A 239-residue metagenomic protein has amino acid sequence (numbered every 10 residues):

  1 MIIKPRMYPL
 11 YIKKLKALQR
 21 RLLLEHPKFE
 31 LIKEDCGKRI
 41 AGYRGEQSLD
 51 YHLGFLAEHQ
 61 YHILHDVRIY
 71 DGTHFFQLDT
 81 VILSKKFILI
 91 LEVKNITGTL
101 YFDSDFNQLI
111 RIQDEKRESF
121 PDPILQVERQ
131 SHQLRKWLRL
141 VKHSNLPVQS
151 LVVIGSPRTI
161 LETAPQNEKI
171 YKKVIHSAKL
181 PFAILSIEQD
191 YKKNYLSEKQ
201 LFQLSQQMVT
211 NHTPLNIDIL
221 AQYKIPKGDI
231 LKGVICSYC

Functional and structural regions predicted by a protein language model:
M1-F76, E115-P121, E128-C239: Surface-exposed interaction regions that form or flank ligand-binding interfaces
L83-Q108: Active-site beta-strand-loop-beta-strand hairpin of nuclease catalytic cores that positions key catalytic residues
N107-E115: Short glycine/proline- and charge-enriched loop/turn segments that cap or connect secondary-structure elements
